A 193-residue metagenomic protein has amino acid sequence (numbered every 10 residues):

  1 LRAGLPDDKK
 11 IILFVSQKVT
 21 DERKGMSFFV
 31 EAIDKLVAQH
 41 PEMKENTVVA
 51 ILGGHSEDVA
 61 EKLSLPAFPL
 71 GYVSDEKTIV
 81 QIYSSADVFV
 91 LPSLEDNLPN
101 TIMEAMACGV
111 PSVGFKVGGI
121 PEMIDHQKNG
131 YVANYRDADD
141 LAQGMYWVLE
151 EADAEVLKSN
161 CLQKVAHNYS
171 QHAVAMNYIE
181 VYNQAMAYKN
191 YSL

Functional and structural regions predicted by a protein language model:
P6-K24, V30-I33: Conserved donor-binding/catalytic core segment of Leloir-type glycosyltransferases
M43-T47, G53-K77: Nucleotide-activated donor-binding/catalytic signature segment of Leloir-type glycosyltransferases, i.e., the conserved
Q81-A86: Short alpha-helical donor nucleotide-sugar binding micro-motif in glycosyltransferases
L94: Aromatic "clamp/platform" in nucleotide-sugar-dependent glycosyltransferases that forms part of the donor/acceptor
P111-G114: Short hydrophobic beta-strand element within catalytic cores of glycosyltransferases and related nucleotide-activated
H126-Q127, Y131-A138, W147-A152: Conserved acidic donor-binding segment of nucleotide-sugar-dependent glycosyltransferases
E155-N168, N177-E180: A short, well-ordered alpha-helix in the C-terminal region of glycosyltransferases
